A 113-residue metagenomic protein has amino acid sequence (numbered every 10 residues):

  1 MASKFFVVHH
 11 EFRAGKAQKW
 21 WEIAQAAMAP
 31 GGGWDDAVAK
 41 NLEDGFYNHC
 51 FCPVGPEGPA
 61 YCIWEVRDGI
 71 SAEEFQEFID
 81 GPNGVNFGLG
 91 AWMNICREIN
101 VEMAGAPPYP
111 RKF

Functional and structural regions predicted by a protein language model:
M1-P59, E65-E77, I95-F113: Short S/T/G/P-rich N-terminal loop/turn motif that feeds into the first structured element of a domain
I79-G90: A common structural junction motif
